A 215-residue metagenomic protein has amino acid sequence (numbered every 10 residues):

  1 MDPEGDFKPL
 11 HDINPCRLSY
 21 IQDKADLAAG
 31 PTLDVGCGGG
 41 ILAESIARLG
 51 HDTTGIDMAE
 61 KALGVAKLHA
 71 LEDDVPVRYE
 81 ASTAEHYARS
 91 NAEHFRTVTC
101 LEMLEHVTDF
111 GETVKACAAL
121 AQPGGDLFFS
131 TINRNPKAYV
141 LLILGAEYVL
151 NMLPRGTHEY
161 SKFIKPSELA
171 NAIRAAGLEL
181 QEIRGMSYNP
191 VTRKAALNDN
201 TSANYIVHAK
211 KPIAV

Functional and structural regions predicted by a protein language model:
H11-G30: Conserved alpha-helix/loop element of class I SAM-dependent methyltransferases that forms part of the SAM/SAH-binding
A29-G38: Conserved class I S-adenosyl-L-methionine
I41-Y87: Class I SAM-dependent methyltransferase SAM/SAH-binding core
T99: A conserved beta-strand element that flanks and buttresses the S-adenosyl-L-methionine
G111-P123: A short glycine-rich, Lys/Arg-flanked "PGG" loop and its adjoining helix->strand segment in the class I
F128-L150: Conserved class I S-adenosyl-L-methionine
N151-E168: Acceptor-substrate binding/catalytic loop of class I
K194-V215: Core SAM-dependent methyltransferase catalytic element
